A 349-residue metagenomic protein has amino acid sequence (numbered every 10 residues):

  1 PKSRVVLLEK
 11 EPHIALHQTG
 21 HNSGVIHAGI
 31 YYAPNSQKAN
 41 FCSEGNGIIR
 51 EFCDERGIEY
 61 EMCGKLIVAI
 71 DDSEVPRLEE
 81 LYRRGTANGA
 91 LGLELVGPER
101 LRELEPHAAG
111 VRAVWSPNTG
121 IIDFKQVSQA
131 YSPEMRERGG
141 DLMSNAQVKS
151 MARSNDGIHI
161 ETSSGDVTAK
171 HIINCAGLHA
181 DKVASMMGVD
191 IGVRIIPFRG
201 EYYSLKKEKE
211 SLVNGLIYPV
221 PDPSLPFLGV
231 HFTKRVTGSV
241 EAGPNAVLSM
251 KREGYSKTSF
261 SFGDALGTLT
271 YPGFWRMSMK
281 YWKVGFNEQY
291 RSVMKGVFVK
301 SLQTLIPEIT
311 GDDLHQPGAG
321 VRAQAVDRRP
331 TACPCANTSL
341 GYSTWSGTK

Functional and structural regions predicted by a protein language model:
K2-H21: Glycine-rich FAD pyrophosphate-binding loop
E9, M62, V96-P98, S144-A146 (+1 more regions): Short loop/edge segments at beta-strand edges and connector loops that shape dinucleotide/nucleotide cofactor-binding
G24-R100, G110, V230, S239 (+2 more regions): Dinucleotide-binding Rossmann-like beta1-alpha1 core, especially the glycine-rich loop that anchors the ADP
A33-E44, V68-R77, V114-E134, M143 (+1 more regions): Short beta-strand to alpha-helix junction loop
Y60-C63, G192-F198, I309-G320: A short coil-to-beta-strand element that immediately follows conserved catalytic motifs
V114-H171, C175-K182: Helical element adjacent to the flavin cofactor pocket in flavoenzyme catalytic cores
M151-F260: Flavin-dependent oxidoreductases
F227, K257-S259, G263, G267-K349: C-terminal catalytic lobe of FAD-dependent flavoproteins
